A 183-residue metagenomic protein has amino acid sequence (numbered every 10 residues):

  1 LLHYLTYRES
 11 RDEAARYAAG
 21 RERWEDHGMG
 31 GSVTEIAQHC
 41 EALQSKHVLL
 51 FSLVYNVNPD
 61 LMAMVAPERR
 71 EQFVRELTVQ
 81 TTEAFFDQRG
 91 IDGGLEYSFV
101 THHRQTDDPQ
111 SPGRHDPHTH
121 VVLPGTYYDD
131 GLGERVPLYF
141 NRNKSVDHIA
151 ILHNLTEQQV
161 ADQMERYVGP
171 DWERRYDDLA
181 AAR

Functional and structural regions predicted by a protein language model:
L1-R183: N-terminal nicking endonuclease/strand-transfer module with a His-rich metal-binding environment and a catalytic Tyr
